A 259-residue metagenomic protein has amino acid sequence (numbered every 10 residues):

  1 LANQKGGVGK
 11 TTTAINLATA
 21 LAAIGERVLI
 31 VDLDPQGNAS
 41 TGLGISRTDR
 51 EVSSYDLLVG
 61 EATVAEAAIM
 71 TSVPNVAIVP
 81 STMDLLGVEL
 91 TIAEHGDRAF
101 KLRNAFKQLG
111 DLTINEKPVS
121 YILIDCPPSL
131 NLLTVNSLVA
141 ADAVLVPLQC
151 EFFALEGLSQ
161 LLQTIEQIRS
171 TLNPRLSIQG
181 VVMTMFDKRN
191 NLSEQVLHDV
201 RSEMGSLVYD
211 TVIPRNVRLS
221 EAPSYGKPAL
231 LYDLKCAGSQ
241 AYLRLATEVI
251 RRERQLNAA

Functional and structural regions predicted by a protein language model:
L1-A259: P-loop NTP-binding core
